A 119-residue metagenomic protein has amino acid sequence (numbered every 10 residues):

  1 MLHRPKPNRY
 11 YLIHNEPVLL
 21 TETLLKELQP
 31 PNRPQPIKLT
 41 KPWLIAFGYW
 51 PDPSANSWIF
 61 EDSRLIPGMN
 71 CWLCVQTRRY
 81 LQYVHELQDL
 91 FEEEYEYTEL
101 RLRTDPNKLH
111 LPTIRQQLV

Functional and structural regions predicted by a protein language model:
M1-N15: Short coil-to-beta transition motif at edge beta-strands of beta-rich domains
Y10, E16-L28: Short beta-strand-centered aromatic/proline hotspots
T23-Q29, P51-H85: Acidic, low-complexity, intrinsically disordered interaction modules
N32-I37: Electropositive
K38-P51: Amphipathic alpha-helical segments
D52-I59, Y97-Q116: Short glycine-rich, low-complexity/disordered patches
R78-L109: Short, compact, well-ordered microdomains
